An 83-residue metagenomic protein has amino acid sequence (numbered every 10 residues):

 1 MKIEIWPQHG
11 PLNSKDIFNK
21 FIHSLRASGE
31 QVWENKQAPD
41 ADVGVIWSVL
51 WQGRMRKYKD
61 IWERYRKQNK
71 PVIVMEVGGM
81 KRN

Functional and structural regions predicted by a protein language model:
M1-R56: N-terminal pre-catalytic "stem/leader" segment of glycosyltransferase-like enzymes
V45, V49-N83: Catalytic core of nucleotide-activated saccharide and alditol-phosphate transferases
